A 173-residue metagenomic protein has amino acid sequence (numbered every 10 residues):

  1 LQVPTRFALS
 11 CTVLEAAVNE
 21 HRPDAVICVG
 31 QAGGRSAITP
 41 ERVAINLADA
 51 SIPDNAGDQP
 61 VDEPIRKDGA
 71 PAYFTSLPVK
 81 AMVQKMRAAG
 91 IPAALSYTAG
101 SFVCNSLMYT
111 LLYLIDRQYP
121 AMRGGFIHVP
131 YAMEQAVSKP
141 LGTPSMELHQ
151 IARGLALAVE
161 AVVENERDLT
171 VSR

Functional and structural regions predicted by a protein language model:
L1-A99, L112-A121, P140-R173: N-terminal catalytic or cofactor-binding beta/alpha core of small enzyme domains
N105-Y113: Hydrophobic, aromatic-enriched interface-forming segments
G124: Glycine-rich phosphate/pyrophosphate-binding loops and their adjacent beta-strand/loop elements at enzyme active sites
H128-E134: An accessory alpha-helical subdomain
V137: Active-site-proximal beta-alpha loop/turn segments in soluble metabolic enzymes
